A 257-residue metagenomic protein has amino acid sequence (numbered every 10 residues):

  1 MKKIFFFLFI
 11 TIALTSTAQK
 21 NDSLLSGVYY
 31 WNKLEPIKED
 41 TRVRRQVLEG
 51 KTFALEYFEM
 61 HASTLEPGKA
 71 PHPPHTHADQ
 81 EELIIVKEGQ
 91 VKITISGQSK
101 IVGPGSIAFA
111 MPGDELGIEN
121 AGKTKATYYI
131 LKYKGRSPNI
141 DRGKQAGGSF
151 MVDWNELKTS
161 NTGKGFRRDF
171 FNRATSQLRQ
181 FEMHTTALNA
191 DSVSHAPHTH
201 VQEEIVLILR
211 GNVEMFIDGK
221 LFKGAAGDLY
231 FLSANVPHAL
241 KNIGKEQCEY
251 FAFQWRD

Functional and structural regions predicted by a protein language model:
I4-A13: Sec-dependent N-terminal signal peptides
L14-A18: Sec/Tat signal peptide C-region and signal peptidase I cleavage site
Q19-E59, P67, K123, T127 (+2 more regions): A short, N-terminal "cap"/entry segment at the start of jelly-roll beta-barrel domains of the cupin/DSBH fold
R42-Q46, H61-H77, D169-N172, H184-H200: Conserved short histidine dyad/triad with adjacent acidic residue
A62-L65, T76-I93, Y133, T185-N189 (+1 more regions): Short, conserved beta-strand element in jelly-roll/cupin
A70-P73, Q90-K92, I107-A108, P112-I118 (+4 more regions): Histidine-centered metal-chelating micro-motifs
G97-P112, G219-A234: Short acidic-glycine-tyrosine-enriched beta hairpin
P112-S137, A234-D257: Ligand-binding loop in jelly-roll beta-barrel domains
